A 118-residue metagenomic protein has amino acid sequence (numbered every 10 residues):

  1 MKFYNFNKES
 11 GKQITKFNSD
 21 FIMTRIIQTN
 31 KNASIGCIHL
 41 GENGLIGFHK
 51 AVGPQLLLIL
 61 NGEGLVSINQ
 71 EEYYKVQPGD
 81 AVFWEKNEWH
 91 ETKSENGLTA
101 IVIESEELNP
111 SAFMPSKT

Functional and structural regions predicted by a protein language model:
M1-A33, S116-T118: A short, N-terminal "cap"/entry segment at the start of jelly-roll beta-barrel domains of the cupin/DSBH fold
S34-A51: Conserved short histidine dyad/triad with adjacent acidic residue
I46-F48, V66-S67, W84, W89-E95: Short beta-strand His + acidic residue motifs that chelate non-heme Fe in jelly-roll/DSBH and cupin folds
V52-G64, N69: Glycine- and acidic-residue-biased ligand/ion/polar-headgroup-sensing regions
L60-N61, Q77, N96: A cytosolic small-molecule/anion-sensing beta-strand core signal
Q70-K86: Short acidic-glycine-tyrosine-enriched beta hairpin
K86-P110: Ligand-binding loop in jelly-roll beta-barrel domains
